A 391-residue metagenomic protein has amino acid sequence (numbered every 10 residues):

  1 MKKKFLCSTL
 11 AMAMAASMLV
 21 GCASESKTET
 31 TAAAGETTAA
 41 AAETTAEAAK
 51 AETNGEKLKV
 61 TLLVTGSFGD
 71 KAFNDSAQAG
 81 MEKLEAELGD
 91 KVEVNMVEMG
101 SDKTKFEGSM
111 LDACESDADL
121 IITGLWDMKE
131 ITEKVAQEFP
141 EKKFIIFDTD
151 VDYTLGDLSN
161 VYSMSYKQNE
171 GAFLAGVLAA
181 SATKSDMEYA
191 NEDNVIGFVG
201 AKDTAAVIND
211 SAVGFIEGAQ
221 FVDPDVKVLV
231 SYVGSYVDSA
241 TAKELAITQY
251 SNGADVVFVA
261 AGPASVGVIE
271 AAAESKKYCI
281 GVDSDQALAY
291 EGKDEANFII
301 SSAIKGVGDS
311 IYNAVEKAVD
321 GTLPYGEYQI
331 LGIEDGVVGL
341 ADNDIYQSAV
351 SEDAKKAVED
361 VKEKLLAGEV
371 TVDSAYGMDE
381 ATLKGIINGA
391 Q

Functional and structural regions predicted by a protein language model:
M1-L10: Positively charged n-region of N-terminal signal peptides that target proteins for export
S17-G21: C-terminal motif of bacterial Sec signal peptides marking the signal peptidase cleavage site
S24-Q391: A residue-level marker of the well-folded mature domains of exported/periplasmic proteins
